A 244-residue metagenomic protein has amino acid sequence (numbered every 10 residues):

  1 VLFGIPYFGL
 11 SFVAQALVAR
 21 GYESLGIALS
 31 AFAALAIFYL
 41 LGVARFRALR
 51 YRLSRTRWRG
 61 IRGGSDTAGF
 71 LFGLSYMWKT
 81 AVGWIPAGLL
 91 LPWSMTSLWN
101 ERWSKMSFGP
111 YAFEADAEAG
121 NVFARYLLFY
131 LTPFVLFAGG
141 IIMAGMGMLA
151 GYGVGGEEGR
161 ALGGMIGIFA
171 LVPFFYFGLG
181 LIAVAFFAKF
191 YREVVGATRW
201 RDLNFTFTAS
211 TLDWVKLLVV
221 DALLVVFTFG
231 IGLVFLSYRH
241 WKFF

Functional and structural regions predicted by a protein language model:
V1-I5, I61-G83, Y111-A138, F190-I231: Interfacial aromatic "cap" segments that immediately flank transmembrane helices in multipass membrane proteins
V1-K105: Transmembrane-helix bundle segments that line or gate the permeation/cavity pathway in multi-pass membrane proteins
Y7-I37, L136-A183, S237, W241-F244: Membrane-helix interface segments in multi-pass membrane proteins
A36-L40, W84-L89, V172-F186, L224-L236: Alpha-helical membrane-embedded segments
R45-L53, P92-A112, I182-D202, S237-F244: Juxtamembrane interface at the ends
P86, L90-S107, L127, T132-G151 (+3 more regions): Hydrophobic alpha-helical segments embedded in or immediately adjacent to the lipid bilayer of multipass inner-membrane
